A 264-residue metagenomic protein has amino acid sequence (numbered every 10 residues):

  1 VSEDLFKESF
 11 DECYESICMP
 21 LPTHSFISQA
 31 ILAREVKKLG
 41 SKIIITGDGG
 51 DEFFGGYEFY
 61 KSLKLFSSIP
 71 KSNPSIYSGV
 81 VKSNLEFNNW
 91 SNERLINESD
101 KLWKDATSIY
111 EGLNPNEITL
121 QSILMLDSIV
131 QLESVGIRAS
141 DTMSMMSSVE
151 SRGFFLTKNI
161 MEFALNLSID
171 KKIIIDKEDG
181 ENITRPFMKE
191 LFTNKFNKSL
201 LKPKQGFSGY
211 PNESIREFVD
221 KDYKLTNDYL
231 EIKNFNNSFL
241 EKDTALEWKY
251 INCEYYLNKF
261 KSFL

Functional and structural regions predicted by a protein language model:
V1-T119, I123, I137-K195, Y256-L264: ATP-dependent adenylate-handling active sites, centered on carboxylate activation for C-N bond formation
G56, I76, L102, I109 (+5 more regions): Intrinsically disordered, low-complexity N-terminal regions enriched in serine/proline/glycine with scattered basic
L126-S134, A245-S262: Short, hydrophobic/amphipathic alpha-helical patches that form generic packing surfaces within helical domains
K195-W248: PAPS-dependent sulfotransferase catalytic core
